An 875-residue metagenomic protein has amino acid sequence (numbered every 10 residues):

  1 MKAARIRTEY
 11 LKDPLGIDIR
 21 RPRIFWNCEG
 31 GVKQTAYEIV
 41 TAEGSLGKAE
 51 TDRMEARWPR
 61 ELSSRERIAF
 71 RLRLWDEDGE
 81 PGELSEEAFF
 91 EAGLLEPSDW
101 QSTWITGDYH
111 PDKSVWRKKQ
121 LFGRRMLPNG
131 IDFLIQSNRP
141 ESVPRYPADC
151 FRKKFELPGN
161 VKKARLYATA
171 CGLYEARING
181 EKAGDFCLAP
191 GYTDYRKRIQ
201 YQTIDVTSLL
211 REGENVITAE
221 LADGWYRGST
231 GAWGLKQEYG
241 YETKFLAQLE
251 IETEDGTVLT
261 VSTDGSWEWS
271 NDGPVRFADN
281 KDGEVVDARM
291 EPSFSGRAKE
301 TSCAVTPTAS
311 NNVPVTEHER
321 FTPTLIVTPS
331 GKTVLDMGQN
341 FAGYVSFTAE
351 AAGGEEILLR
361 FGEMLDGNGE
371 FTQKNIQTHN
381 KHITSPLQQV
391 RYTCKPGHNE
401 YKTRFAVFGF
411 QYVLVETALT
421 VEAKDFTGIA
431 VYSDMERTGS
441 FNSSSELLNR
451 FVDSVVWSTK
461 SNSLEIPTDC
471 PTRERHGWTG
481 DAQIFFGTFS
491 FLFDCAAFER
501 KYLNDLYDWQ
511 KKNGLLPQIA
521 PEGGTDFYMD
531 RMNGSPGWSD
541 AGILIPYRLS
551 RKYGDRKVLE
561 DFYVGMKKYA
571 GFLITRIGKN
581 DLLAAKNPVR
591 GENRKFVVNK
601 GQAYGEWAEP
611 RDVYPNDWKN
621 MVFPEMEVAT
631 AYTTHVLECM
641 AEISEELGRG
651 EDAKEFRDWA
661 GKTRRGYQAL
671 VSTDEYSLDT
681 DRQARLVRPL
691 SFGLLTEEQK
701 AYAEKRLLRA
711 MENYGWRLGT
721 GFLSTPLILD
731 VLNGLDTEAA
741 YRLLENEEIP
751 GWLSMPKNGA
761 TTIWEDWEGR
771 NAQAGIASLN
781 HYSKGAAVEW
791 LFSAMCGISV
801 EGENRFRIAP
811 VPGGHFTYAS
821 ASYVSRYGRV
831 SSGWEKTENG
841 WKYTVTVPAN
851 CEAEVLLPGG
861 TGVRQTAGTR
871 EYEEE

Functional and structural regions predicted by a protein language model:
M1-R473, D481, C495-R500, N513 (+4 more regions): Extracellular/oxidizing-compartment recognition motifs
R139-Y146, R165, A183, G191-Y195 (+18 more regions): Alpha-helix capping and helix-loop boundary segments enriched in small/acidic/polar residues
A164-A168, Y344-E363, G480-Q510, P546-Y553 (+3 more regions): Alpha-helical support elements that line or immediately flank enzyme active sites and cofactor-binding pockets
L173, S262-S266, S270, T420-D453 (+7 more regions): Active-site acid/base region of carbohydrate-active enzymes
Y174, K182-D185, A189-P190, L506 (+7 more regions): Active/binding-pocket-proximal capping segment
I217, E284, E474, L492 (+6 more regions): C-terminal capping/lid segments that line or modulate ligand- or cofactor-binding pockets
Y241-Q248, T257-S293, K299-T301, T308-E319 (+2 more regions): Non-catalytic C-terminal accessory modules of carbohydrate-active enzymes
